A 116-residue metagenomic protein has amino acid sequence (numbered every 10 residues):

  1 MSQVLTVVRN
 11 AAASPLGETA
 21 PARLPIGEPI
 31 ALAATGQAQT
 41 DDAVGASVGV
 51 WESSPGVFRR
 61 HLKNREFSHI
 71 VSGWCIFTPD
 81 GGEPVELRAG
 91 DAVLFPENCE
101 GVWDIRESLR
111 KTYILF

Functional and structural regions predicted by a protein language model:
M1-G45: A short, N-terminal "cap"/entry segment at the start of jelly-roll beta-barrel domains of the cupin/DSBH fold
V44-L62, P96-E97: Conserved short histidine dyad/triad with adjacent acidic residue
S53, L62-F77: Short, conserved beta-strand element in jelly-roll/cupin
R88-D91, E97-F116: Ligand-binding loop in jelly-roll beta-barrel domains
